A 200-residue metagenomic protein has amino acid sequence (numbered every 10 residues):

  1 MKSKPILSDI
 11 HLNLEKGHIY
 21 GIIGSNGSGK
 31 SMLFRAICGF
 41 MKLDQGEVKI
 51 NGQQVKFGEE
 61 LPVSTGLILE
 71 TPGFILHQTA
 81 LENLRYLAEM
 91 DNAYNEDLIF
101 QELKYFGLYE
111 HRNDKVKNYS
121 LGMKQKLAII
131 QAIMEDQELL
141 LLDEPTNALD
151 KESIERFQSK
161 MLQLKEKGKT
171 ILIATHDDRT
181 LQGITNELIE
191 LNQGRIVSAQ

Functional and structural regions predicted by a protein language model:
I23-S25: The feature captures the beta-strand-to-loop junction immediately N-terminal to the Walker
C38: Helix-to-loop junction immediately C-terminal to a conserved catalytic motif
G46-L61: Conserved ABC transporter NBD signature motif
R85, E96-R112: Conserved ABC ATPase "signature" region
L140-E144: Catalytic Walker B motif of ABC-type/P-loop ATPase nucleotide-binding domains
T175-H176: H-loop/switch region of ABC-family ATPase nucleotide-binding domains
